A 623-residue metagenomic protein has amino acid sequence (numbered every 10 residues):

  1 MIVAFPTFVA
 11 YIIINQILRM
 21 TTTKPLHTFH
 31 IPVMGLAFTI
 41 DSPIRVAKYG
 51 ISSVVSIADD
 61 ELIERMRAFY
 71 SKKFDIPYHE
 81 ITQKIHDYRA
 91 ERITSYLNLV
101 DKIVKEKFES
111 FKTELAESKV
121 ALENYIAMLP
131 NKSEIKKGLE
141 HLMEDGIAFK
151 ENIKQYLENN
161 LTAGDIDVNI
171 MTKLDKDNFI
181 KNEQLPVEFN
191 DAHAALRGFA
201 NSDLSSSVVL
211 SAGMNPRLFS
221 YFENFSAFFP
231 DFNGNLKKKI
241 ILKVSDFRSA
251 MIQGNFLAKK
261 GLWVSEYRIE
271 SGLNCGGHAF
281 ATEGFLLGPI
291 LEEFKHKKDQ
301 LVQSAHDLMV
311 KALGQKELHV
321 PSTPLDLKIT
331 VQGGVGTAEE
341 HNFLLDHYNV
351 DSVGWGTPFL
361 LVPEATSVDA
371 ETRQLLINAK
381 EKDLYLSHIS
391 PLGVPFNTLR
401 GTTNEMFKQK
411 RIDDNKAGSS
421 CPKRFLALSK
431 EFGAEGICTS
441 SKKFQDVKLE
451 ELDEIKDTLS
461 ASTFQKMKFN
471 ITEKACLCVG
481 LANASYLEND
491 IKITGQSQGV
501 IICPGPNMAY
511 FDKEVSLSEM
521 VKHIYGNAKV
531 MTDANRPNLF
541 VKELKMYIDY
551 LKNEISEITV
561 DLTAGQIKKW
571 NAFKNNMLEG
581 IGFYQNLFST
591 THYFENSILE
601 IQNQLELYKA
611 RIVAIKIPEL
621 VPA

Functional and structural regions predicted by a protein language model:
T7-Q16: Short, positively charged and aromatic/hydrophobic N-terminal segments
I17-L218, D383, S387, P391-F396 (+1 more regions): Long, compositionally biased, glycine/small-hydrophobic-enriched stretches that function as flexible linkers, tethers
T162-N169, L218-F229, D299-K316: Short, composition-biased local secondary-structure segments
M171-K181, S202-L204, G234-N235, A279-F294: Gly-rich Lys/Arg/Thr-decorated short loops/hinges at beta-loop-alpha junctions or inter-strand turns that position
N178-E183, L236-L242, L327-K328: Short, basic, glycine/proline-bearing loop/turn elements
E188-L242, Q253-L262, E270-G277: Extended, well-ordered protein cores
L242-I252, A258-P395, L399, N404-K408 (+1 more regions): Glycine-rich phosphate/ribose-binding loops and adjacent secondary-structure elements that form binding surfaces
